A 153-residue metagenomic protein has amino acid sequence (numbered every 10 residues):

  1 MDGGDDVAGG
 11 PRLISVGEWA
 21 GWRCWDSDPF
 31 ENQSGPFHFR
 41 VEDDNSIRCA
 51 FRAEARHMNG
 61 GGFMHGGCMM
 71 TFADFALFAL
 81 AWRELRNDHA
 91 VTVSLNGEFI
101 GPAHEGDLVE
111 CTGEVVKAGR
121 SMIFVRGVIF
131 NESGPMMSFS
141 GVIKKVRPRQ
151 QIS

Functional and structural regions predicted by a protein language model:
M1-S153: Terminal targeting signals and extreme-terminal segments of soluble enzymes
